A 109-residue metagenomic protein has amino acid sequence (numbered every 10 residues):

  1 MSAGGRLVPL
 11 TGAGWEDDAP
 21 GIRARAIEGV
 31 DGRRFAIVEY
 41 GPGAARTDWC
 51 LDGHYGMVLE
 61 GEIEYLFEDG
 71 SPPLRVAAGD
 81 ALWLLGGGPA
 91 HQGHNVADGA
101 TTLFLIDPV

Functional and structural regions predicted by a protein language model:
M1-I37, A77: A short, N-terminal "cap"/entry segment at the start of jelly-roll beta-barrel domains of the cupin/DSBH fold
D18, G29-V30, R46-D48, Y65: Short loop/turn motifs at secondary-structure junctions and domain boundaries
D31-L51, L85-G88: Conserved short histidine dyad/triad with adjacent acidic residue
Y40, C50-Y65: Short, conserved beta-strand element in jelly-roll/cupin
A45-R46, G61-L66, A81: Short beta-strand segments in beta-sandwich/barrel cores
D69-G87: Short acidic-glycine-tyrosine-enriched beta hairpin
W83-G86, D98-V109: A short hydrophobic beta-strand segment most commonly corresponding to one strand of the jelly-roll/cupin
H94-V96: Asparagine-centered strand-capping/turn motif at beta-strand->loop junctions
